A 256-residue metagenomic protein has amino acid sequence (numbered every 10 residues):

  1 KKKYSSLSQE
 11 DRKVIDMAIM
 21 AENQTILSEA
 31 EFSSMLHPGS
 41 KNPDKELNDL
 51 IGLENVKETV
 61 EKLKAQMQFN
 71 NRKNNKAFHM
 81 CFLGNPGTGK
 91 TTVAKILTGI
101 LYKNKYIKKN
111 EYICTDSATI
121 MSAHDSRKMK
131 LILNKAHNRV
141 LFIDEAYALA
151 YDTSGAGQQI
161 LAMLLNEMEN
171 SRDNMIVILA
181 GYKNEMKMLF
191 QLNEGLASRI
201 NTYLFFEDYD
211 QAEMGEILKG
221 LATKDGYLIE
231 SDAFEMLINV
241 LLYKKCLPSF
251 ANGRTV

Functional and structural regions predicted by a protein language model:
K1-K57, L101: AAA+ P-loop ATPase mechanoenzymes
N42-M80, G99: Pre-Walker A (pre-P-loop) alpha-helix and adjacent loop at the N terminus of AAA/AAA+ ATPase modules, a conserved
K76-N110, I200: Walker A/P-loop
N104-K108, M188-Q191, F206-F250: Conserved C-terminal "switch" segment of AAA+ ATPases
K109-H137, Q158: Short glycine-rich substrate-engagement loop in P-loop NTPases that contacts/grips substrate
S117, D144-A146: Walker B catalytic acidic pair
L131, Y147-D152, L161-E207, A212 (+1 more regions): Canonical AAA+ ATPase core
A251-V256: C-terminal helical "lid" of AAA+/P-loop NTPase domains
